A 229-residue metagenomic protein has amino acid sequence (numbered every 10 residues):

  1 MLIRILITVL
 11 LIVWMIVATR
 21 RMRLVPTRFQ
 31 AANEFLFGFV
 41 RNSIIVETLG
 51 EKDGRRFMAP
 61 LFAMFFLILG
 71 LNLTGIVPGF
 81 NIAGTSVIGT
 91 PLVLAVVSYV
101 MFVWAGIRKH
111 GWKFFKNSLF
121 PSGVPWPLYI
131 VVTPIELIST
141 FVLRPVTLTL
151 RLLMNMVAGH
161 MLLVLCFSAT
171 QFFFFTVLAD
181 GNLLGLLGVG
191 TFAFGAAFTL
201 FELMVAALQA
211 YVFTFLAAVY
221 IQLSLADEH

Functional and structural regions predicted by a protein language model:
M1-H229: Selective transmembrane helix interface/packing segments
